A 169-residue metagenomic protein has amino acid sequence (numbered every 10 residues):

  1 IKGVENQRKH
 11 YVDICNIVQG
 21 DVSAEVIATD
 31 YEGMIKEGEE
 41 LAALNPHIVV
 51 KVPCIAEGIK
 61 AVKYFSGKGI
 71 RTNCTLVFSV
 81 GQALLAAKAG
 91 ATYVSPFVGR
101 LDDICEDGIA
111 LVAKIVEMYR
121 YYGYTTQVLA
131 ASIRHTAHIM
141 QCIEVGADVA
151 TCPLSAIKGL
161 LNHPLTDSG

Functional and structural regions predicted by a protein language model:
I1, L76, Y93-I104, A147-T166: Glycine-rich phosphate-binding active-site loops on the catalytic face of alpha/beta enzymes
I1-Y64, K68, V98: Active-site beta->alpha loop and helix N-cap motifs at the rims of alpha/beta catalytic domains
R8-V12, G38, V62, A83 (+2 more regions): Generic structural signal for well-ordered alpha-helices, preferentially at hydrophobic/aromatic core positions
G20-V26, I48-V52, T72-T75, V94-P96 (+2 more regions): Hydrophobic faces of well-ordered beta-strands that scaffold small-molecule active sites in alpha/beta enzyme cores
E25-T29, P53-E57, V77-S79, G99 (+2 more regions): Active-site beta-loop-alpha junctions enriched in small/polar residues
G33-E37, A61, S79-A89, R134-V149: Catalytic cores of alpha/beta
L76-L111, M118: Histidine/lysine/aspartate-rich catalytic loop segments that bind and position anionic ligands
Y119-G169: C-terminal alpha-helical cap/extension of soluble enzyme domains
